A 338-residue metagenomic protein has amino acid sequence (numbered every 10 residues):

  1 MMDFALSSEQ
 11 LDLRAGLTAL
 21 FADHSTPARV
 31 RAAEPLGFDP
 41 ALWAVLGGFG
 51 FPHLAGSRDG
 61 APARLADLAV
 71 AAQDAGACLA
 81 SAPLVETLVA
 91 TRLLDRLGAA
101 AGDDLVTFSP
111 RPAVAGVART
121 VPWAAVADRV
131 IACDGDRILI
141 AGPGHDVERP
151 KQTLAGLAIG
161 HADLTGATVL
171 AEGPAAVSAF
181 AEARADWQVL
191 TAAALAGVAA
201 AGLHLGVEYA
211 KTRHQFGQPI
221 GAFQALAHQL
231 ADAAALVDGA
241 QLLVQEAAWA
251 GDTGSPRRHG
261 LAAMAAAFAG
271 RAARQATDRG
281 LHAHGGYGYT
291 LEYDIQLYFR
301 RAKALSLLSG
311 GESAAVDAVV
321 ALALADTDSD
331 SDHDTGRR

Functional and structural regions predicted by a protein language model:
M1-C78, E182-R338: Alpha-helical interface subdomain recognition
R31-A33, R64, Q73, E86-V89 (+5 more regions): A short linear-motif detector with a strong N-terminal bias
L42, D67-A71, E86-A90, G102-D104: Generic hydrophobic, aliphatic-rich segments that mediate packing or membrane embedding
L79-V85, R92-H204, E208, S329-R338: FAD-binding core of flavoproteins
